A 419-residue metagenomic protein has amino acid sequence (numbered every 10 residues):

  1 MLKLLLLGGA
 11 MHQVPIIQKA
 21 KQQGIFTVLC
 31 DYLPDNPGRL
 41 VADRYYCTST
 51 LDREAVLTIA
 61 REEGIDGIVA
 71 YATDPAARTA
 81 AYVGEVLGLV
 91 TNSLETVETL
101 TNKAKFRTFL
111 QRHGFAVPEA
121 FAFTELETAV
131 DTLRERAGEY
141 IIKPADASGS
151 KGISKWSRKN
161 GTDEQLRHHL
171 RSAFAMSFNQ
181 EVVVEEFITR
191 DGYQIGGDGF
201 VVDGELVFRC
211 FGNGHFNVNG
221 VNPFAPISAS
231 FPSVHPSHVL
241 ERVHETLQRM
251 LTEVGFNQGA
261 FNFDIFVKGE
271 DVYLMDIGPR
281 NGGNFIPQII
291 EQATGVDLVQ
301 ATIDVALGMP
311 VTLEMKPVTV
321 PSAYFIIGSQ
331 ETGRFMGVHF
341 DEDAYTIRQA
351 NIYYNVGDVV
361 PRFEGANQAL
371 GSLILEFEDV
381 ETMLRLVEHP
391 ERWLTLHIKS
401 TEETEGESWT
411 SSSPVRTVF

Functional and structural regions predicted by a protein language model:
M1-L4: Extreme N-terminal starter segment of soluble prokaryotic enzymes
L6-Q13: Glycine-rich adenosine-cofactor-binding loop
C30-N36: Short, polar loop motifs at secondary-structure junctions
R39-T124, A369, T382, E388: Conserved N-proximal alpha/beta basic substrate-recognition cap immediately N-terminal to, or forming the N-lobe
A116-P118, E139-I142, S154-D191, N222 (+2 more regions): Conserved ATP-binding module of the ATP-grasp superfamily
A129, A301-F419: Peripheral (often C-terminal) accessory segments that flank ATP-dependent C-N-forming ligase machineries
E164, E186-F256, A260, V267 (+3 more regions): ATP-dependent carboxylate/phosphate-activation module, predominantly the ATP-grasp catalytic core and closely related
E185-E186, N257-G269, E405-V415: A short glycine-rich, hydrophobically flanked beta-strand micro-motif that places a catalytic Asp/Glu for divalent metal
